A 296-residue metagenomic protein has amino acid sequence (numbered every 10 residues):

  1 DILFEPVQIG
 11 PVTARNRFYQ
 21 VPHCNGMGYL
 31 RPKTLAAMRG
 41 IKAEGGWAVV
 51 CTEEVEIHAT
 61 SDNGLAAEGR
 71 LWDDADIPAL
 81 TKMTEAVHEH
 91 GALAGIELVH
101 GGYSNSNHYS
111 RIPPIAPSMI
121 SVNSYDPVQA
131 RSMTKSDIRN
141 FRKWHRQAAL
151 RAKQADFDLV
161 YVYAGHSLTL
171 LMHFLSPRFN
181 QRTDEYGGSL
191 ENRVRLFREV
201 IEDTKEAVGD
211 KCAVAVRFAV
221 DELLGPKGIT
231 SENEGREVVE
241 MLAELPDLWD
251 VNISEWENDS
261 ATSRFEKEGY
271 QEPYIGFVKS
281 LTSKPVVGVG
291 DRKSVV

Functional and structural regions predicted by a protein language model:
D1-V296: Flavin-dependent oxidoreductase catalytic cores
